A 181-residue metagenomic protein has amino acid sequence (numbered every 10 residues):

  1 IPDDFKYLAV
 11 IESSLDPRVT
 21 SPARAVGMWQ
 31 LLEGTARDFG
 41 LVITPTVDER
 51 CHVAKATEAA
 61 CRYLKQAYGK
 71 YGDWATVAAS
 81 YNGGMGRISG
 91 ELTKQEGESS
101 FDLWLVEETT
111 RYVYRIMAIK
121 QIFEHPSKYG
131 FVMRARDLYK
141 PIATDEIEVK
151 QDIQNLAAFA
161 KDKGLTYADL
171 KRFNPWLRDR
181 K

Functional and structural regions predicted by a protein language model:
P2-K6, V10, A23-V26, W74 (+2 more regions): Extracytoplasmic
P2-R18, V77-G84, L170-F173: Short, functionally critical alpha-helical segments immediately adjacent to catalytic or ligand/cofactor-binding
F5-Y7, L15, L31, A36 (+3 more regions): Extended, hydrophobic alpha-helical segments in both membrane/secreted and soluble proteins
V19-G40: Short, surface-exposed glycine/acidic/tryptophan-bearing loops
D38, I43-T46, R50-K70, A75 (+1 more regions): Extracytoplasmic and endomembrane cell-envelope/extracellular-matrix remodeling and assembly machinery
